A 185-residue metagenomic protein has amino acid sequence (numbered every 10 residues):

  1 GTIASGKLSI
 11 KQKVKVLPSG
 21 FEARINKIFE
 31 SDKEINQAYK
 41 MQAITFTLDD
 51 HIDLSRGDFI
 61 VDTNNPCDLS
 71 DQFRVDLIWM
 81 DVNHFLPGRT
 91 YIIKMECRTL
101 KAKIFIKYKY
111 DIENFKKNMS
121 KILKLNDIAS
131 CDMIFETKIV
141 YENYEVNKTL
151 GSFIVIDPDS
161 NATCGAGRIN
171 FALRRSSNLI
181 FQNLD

Functional and structural regions predicted by a protein language model:
G1-D185: C-terminal effector/interaction modules appended to NTPase cores
